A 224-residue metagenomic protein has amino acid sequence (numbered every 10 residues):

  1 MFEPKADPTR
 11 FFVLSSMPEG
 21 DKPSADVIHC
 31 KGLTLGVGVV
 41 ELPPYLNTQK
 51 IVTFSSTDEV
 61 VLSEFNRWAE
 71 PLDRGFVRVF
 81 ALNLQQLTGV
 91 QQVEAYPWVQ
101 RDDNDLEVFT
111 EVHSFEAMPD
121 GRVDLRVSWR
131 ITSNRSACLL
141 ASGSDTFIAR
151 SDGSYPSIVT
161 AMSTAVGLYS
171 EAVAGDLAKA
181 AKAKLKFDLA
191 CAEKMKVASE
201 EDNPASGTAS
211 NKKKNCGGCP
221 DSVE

Functional and structural regions predicted by a protein language model:
M1-L72, K182-E224: A structural "domain/chain start" motif
F2-G20, L87-R135, D152, P204-E224: Surface-exposed short loop/turn segments
K31-G36, N47-Q49, S56, N104-V108 (+2 more regions): Envelope-exposed proteins and targeting segments
V40, E111-H113, T146-I148: Generic short beta-strand segments
E59-A69, R135-G175: Short secondary-structure boundary motifs at beta->alpha junctions and helix caps
A81, Q85-G89, A174-K182: Sec-exported extracytoplasmic/periplasmic mature domains
